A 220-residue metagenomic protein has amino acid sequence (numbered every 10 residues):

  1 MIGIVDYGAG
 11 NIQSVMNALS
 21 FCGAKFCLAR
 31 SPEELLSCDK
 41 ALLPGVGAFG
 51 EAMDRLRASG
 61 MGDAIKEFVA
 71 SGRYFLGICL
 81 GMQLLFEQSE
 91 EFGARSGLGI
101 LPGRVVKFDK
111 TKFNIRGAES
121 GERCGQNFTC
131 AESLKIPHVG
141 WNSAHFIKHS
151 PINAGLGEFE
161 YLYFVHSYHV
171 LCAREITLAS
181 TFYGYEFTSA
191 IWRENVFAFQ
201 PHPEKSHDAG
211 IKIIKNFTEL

Functional and structural regions predicted by a protein language model:
M1, F26-S37: Short acidic low-complexity segments
I2-A24, P203-K205: N-terminal beta1-alpha1 ligand-phosphate binding loop
F21-L28, L56-S59, W141-K148, S180-F182: Short gly/ser/thr-rich secondary-structure transition/capping motifs
S37-C38, S71: Alpha-helix C-terminal capping/helix-to-coil transition sites in glycosyltransferase folds
L42-P44: Structural motif
G47-G117, F128-H138: Cysteine-nucleophile active-site neighborhood
A70, R104-L220: Amide-donor transfer/coupling interface in amidating biosynthetic enzymes
